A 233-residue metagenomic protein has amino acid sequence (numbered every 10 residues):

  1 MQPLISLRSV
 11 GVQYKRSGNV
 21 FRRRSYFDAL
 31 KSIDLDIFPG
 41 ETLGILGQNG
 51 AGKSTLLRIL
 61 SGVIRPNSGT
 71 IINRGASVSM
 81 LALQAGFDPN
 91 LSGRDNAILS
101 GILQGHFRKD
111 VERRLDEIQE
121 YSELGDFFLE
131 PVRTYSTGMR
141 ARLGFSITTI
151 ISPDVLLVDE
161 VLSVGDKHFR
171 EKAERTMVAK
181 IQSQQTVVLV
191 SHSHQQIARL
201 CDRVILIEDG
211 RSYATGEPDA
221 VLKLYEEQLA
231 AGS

Functional and structural regions predicted by a protein language model:
T42, A51-L103: ABC ATPase nucleotide-binding domain signature region
L46-Q48: The feature captures the beta-strand-to-loop junction immediately N-terminal to the Walker
I98, D110-F127, S146: Conserved ABC ATPase "signature" region
R170-S183: Helical segment within the ABC ATPase nucleotide-binding domain
S191-H192: H-loop/switch region of ABC-family ATPase nucleotide-binding domains
I197-R199: A short, surface-exposed alpha-helical micro-motif characterized by mixed small hydrophobic and charged/polar residues
D209-G210, Y225: Conserved ABC ATPase "signature" C-loop
